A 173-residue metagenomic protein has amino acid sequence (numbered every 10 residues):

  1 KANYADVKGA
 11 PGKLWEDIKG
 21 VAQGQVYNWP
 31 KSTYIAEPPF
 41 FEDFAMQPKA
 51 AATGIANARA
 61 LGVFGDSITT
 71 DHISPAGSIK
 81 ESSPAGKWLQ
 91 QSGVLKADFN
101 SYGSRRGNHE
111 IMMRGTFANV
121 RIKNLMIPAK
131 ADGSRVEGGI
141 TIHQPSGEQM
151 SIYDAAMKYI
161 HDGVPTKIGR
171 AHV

Functional and structural regions predicted by a protein language model:
K1-H172: Fe-S-dependent hydro-lyases/dehydratases of central metabolism
